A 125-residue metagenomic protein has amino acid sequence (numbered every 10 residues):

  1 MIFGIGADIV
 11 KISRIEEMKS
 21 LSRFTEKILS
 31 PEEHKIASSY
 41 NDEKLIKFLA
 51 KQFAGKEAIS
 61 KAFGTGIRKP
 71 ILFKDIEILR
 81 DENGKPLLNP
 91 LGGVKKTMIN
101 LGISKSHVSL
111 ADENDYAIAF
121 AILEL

Functional and structural regions predicted by a protein language model:
M1-L125: Core catalytic alpha/beta fold that binds nucleotide/phospho-ligands
